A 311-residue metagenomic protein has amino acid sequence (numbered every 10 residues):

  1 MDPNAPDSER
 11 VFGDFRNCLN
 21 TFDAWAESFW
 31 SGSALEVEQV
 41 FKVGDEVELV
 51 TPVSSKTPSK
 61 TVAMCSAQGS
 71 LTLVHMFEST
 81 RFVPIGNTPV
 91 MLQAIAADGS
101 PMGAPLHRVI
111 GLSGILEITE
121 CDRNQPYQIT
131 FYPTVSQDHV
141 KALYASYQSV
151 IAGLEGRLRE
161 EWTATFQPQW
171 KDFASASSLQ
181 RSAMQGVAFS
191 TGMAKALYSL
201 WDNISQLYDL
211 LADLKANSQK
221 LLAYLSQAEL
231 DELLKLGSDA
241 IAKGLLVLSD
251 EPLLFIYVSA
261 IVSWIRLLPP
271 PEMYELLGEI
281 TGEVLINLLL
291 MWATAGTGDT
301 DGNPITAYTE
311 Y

Functional and structural regions predicted by a protein language model:
M1-R266, G302-T309: Cationic, glycine-rich low-complexity segments
P271-Y311: Hydrophobic, membrane-inserting alpha-helical segments
